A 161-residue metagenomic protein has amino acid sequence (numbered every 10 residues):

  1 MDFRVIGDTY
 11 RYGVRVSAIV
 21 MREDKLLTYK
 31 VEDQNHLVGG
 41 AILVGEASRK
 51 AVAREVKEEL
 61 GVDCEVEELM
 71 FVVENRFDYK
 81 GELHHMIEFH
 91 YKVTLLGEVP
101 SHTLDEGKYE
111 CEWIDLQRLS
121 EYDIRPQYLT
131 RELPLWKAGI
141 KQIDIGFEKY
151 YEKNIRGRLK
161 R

Functional and structural regions predicted by a protein language model:
M1-S17: Acidic, metal-coordinating catalytic segment for phosphate/diphosphate chemistry, firing primarily on the Nudix
V31-N35, E106-R161: Nudix hydrolase/Nudix homology domain
L37-G39: Thr-Gly-centered strand-to-loop micro-motif
I42-E65, R76-Q127, R161: Unchanged
